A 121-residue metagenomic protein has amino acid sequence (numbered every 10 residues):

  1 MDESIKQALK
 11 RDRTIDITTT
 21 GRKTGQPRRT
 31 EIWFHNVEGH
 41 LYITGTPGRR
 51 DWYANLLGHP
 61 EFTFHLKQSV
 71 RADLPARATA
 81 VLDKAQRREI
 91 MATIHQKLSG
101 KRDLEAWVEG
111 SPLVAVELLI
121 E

Functional and structural regions predicted by a protein language model:
M1-D16: Extreme N-terminal tail/first-helix region
M1-S4, R29-T30, R102: A generic local structural motif
E3-S4, H35, D73: Generic signal for short, ordered secondary-structure residues within or immediately flanking folded domains
L9, T24-Q26, L56, V108: A generic structural micro-feature
D12-T46, F62: Short beta-strand segments
P47-E121: Short, structured beta-strand-loop surface elements
